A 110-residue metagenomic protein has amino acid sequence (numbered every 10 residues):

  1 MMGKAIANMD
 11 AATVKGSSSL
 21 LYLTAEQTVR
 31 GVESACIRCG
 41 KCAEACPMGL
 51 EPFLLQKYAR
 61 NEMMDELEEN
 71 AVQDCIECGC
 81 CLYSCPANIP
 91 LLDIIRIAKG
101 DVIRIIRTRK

Functional and structural regions predicted by a protein language model:
M1-A87, L92-G100, R104-K110: Redox cofactor-anchoring modules in respiratory/redox and cofactor-processing assemblies
